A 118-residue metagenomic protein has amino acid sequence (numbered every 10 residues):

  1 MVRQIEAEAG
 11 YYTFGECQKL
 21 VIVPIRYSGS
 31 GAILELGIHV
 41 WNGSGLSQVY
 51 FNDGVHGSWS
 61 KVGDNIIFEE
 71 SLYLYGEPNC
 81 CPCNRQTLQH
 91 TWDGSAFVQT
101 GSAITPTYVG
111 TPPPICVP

Functional and structural regions predicted by a protein language model:
M1, G37-N52, Q86-T100: Surface-exposed loop/turn elements that mediate protein-protein interactions on large endomembrane-trafficking
M1-G10, G110-P118: Terminal domain-start segments
R3, I22-I25, H90: Bulky hydrophobic/aromatic packing residues
E6, P24, D53, Y75-E77: Sparse, context-dependent recognition of short Cys/His-centered cofactor- or disulfide-binding micro-motifs
Y12-R26, E35-I38, V62-Y73: Acidic/hydrophobic-patterned starts of short beta strands in beta-sheet-rich repeat architectures
Y27-I33, D53, C80-P82: His-enriched metal-coordination microenvironments in redox/metal-binding proteins
S60-P118: Acidic, small-residue rich beta-repeat scaffolds with periodic aromatic anchors
